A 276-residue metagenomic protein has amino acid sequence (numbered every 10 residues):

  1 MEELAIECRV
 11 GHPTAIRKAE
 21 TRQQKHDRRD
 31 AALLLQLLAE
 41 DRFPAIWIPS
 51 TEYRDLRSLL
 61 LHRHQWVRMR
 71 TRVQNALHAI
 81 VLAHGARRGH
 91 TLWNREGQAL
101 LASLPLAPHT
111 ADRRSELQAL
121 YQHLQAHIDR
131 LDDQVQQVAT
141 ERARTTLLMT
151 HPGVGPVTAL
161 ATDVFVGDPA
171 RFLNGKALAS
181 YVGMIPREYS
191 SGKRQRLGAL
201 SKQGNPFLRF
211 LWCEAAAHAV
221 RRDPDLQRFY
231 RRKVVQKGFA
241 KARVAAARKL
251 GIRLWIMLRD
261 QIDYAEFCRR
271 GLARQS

Functional and structural regions predicted by a protein language model:
M1-L106: Phosphate- and other anionic-substrate recognition elements at nucleic-acid/protein interfaces
A19, H26, L147-T150, P156 (+2 more regions): Phosphate-backbone recognition surface of nucleic-acid-processing proteins
Q24, P49-E52, R87-H90, R114-Y121 (+4 more regions): Conserved phosphate/pyrophosphate-binding and hydrolysis machinery centered on Walker-type P-loop NTPases, extending
D41-P44, V73-Q74, I128-L131, G167-R171 (+2 more regions): Short helix-capping/linker segments at secondary-structure and domain boundaries
L60-L147, D223, C268-Q275: Glycine-rich, often acidic, oxyanion-interacting loops/wings at catalytic, nucleic-acid, or phospho-protein interfaces
A76, I80, L211, A215 (+3 more regions): Amphipathic alpha-helical segments in well-ordered regions
V234-S276: Basic, amphipathic alpha-helical segments enriched in Lys/Arg and hydrophobic/aromatic residues
